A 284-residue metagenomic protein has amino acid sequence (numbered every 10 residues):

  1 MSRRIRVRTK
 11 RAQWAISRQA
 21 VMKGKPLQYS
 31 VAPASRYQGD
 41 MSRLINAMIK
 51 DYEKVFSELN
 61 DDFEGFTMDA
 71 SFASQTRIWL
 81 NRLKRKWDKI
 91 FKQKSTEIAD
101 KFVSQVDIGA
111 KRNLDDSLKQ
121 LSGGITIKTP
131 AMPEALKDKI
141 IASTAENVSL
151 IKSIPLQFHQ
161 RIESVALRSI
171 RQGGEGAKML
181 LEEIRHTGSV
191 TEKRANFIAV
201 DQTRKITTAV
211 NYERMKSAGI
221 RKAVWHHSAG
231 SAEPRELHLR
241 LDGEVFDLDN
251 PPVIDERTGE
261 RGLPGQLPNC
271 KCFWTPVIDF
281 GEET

Functional and structural regions predicted by a protein language model:
M1-S189, I278-T284: N-terminal leader/targeting and assembly helices and adjacent pre-domain segments
S189-T284: Acidic, glycine-rich two-metal-ion catalytic cores of nucleic acid-processing enzymes
